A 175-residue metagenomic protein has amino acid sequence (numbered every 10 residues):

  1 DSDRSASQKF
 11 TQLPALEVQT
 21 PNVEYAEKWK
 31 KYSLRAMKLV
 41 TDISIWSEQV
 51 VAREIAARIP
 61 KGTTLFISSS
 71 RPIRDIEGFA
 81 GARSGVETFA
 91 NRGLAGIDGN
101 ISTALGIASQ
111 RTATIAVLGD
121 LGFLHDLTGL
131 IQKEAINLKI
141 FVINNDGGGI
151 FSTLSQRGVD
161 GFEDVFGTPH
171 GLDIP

Functional and structural regions predicted by a protein language model:
D1-I73, P175: Phosphate/pyrophosphate-binding active-site segments
E77: Active-site phosphate/pyrophosphate-binding segments
A80-P175: Thiamine diphosphate
